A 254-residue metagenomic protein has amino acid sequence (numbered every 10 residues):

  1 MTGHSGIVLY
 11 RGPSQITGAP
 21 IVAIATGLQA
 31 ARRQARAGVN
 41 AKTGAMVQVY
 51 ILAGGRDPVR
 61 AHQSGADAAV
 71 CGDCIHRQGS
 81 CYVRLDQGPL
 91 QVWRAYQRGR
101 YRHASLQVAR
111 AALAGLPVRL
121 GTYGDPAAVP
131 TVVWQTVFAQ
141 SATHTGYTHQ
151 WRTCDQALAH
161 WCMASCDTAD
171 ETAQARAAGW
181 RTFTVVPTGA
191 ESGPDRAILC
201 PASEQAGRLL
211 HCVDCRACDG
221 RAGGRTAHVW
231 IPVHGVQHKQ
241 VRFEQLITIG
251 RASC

Functional and structural regions predicted by a protein language model:
M1-S253: Class I S-adenosyl-L-methionine
